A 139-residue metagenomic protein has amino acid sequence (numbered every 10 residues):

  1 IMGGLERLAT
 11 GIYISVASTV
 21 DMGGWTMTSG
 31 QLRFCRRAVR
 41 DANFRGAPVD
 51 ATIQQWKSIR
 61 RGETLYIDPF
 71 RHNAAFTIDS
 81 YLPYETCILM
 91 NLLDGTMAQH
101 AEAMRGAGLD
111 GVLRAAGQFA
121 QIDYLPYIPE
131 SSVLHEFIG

Functional and structural regions predicted by a protein language model:
I1-G139: Conserved NTP phosphate-binding and transfer environment spanning the P-loop NTPase/kinase superfamily
